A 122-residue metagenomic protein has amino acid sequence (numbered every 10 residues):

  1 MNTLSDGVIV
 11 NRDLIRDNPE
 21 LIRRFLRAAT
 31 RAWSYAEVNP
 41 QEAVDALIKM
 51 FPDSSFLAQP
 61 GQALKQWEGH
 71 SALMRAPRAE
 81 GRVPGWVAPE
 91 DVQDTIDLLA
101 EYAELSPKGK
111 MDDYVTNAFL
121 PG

Functional and structural regions predicted by a protein language model:
M1, P52-D53, V115-T116: Short secondary-structure capping/turn micro-motifs that flank functional sites
M1, V8, G85: Residues that recognize and position ribonucleotide moieties
M1-L4, V92: Short Pro/Gly-enriched coil loops immediately N-terminal to beta-strands
L4-E20: A bilobed periplasmic-binding-protein/Venus flytrap-type ligand-binding module shared by bacterial periplasmic
N11, N39, S55, A88 (+2 more regions): Poly-acidic low-complexity segments
D17-Y102: Secondary-structure end/capping motifs
E90-G122: Conserved C-terminal helix/tail region of periplasmic/extracytoplasmic solute-binding proteins
